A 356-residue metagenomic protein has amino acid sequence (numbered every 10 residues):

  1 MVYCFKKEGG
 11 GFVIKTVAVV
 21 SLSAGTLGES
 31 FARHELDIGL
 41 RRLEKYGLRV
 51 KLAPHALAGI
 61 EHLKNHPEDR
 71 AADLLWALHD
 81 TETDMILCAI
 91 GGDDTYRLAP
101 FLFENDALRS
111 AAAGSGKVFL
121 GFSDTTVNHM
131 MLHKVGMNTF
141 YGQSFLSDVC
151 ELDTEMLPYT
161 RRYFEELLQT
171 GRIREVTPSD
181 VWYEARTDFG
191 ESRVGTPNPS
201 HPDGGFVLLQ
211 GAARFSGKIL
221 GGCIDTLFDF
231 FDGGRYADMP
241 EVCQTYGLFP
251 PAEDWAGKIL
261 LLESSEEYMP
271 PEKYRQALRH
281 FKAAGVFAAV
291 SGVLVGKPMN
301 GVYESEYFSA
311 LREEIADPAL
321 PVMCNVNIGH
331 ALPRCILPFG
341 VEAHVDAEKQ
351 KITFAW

Functional and structural regions predicted by a protein language model:
F5-E82: ATP/NTP phosphate-donor binding region
R33-L36, P67-A71, F103-N105, Y274-H280 (+1 more regions): Charged helix-capping and loop-helix junction motifs
H79-F103: Long, hydrophobic/aromatic-enriched structural stretches that serve as scaffold segments
L102-K134, N138-L146, P321: Short, acidic/small-residue loops that bind anionic groups at enzyme active sites
D106-S115, A284-A289, A316: Short, conserved loop/helix-junction motifs that constitute active-site signature segments in enzyme catalytic cores
F140-D225: Conserved anion/nucleotide-ligand pocket segment
D232-E304: Internal helical hairpin/lid segments
K273, R279-K282, A288, G292-W356: ATP/nucleoside-binding phosphotransfer catalytic cores, i.e., glycine-rich phosphate-binding loops
